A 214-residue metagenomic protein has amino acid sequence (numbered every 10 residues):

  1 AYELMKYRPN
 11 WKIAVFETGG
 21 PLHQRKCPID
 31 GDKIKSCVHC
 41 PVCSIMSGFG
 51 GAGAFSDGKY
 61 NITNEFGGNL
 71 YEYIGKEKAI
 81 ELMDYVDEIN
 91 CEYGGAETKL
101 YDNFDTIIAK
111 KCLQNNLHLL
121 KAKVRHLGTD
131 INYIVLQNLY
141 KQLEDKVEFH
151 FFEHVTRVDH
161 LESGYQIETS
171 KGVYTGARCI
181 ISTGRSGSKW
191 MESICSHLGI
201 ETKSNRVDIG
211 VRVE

Functional and structural regions predicted by a protein language model:
A1-G67, D102-E214: Residues forming the flavin
G48-T98: Dinucleotide-binding Rossmann-like beta1-alpha1 core, especially the glycine-rich loop that anchors the ADP
